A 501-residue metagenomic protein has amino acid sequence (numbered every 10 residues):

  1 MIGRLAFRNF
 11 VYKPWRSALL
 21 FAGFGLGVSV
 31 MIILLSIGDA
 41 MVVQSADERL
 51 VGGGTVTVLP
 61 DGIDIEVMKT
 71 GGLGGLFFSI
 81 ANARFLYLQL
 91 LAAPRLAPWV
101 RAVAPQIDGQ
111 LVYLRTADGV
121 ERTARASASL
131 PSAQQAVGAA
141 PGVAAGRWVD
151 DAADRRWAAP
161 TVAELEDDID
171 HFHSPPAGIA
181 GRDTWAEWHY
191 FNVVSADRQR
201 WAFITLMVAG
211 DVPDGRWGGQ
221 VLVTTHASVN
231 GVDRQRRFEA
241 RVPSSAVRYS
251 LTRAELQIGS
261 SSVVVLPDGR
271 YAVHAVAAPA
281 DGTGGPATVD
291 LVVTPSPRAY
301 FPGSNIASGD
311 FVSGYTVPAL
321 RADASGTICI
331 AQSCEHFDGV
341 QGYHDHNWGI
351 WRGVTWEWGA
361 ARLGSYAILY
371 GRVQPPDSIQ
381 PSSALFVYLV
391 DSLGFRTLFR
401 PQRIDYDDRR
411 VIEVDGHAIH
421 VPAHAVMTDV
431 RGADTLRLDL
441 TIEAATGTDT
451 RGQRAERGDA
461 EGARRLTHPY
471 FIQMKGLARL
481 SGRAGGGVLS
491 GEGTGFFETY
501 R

Functional and structural regions predicted by a protein language model:
I2-V11: A short amphipathic helical element positioned immediately N-terminal to and/or at the very start of a transmembrane
N9, A46-R49, P94-R95, R115-G119 (+3 more regions): Short secondary-structure boundary/capping segments within folded domains
K13-S17, E48: Loop-to-transmembrane-helix entry motif
R16-A40: Short, strongly hydrophobic transmembrane alpha-helices
S29, S129-P131: Metal-centered catalytic cores of metalloenzymes
I32-R125, A139-P141: Hydrophobic, regular-secondary-structure patches
P131-A140, A145: Diglycine-centered glycine-rich loop/turn motifs
P141-R501: Structured soluble/peripheral alpha/beta segments that form catalytic or ligand/cofactor-binding pockets
